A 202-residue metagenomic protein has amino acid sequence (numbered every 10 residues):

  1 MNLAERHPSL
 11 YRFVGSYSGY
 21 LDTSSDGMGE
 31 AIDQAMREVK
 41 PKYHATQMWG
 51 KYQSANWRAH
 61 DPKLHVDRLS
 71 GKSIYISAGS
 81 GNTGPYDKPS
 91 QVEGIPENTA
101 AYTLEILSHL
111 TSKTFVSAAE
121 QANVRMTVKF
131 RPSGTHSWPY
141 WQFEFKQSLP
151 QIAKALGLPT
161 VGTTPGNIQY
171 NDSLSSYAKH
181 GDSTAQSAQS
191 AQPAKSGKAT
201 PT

Functional and structural regions predicted by a protein language model:
M1-Q186, K195-T202: Non-catalytic cap/lid and distal C-terminal segments of serine-dependent acyl enzymes
